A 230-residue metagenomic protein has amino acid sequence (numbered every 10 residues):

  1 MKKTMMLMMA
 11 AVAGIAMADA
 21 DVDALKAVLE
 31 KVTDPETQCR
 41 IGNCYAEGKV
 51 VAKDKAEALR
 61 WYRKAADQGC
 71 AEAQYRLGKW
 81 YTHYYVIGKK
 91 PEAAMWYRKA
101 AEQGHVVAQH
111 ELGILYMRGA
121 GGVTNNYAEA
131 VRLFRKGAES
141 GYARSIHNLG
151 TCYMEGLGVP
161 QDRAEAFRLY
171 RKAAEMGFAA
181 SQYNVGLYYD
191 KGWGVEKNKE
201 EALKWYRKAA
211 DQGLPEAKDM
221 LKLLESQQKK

Functional and structural regions predicted by a protein language model:
M1-T4: Positively charged n-region of N-terminal signal peptides that target proteins for export
A10-M17: Hydrophobic h-region of N-terminal signal peptides that target proteins for export in Gram-negative bacteria
A18-K49, K64: N-terminal segments that cap or nucleate solenoid repeat domains
D19-D23, A52-W61, Y85-W96, V123-L133 (+2 more regions): Structural signature of tandem alpha-helical TPR/SEL1-like repeats, specifically the intra-repeat loop/turn
D21-A24, V28, K208-K230: Terminal, low-structured helical/coil segments at or just beyond the last alpha-helical repeat
E30-P35, E47-K49, D67-C70, H83-Y85 (+9 more regions): Short helix-capping/linker turns of helical repeat alpha-solenoids
R40-E47, R76-H83, E111-R118, V123 (+3 more regions): Hydrophobic face of amphipathic alpha-helices that form TPR/SEL1-like repeat modules and related alpha-solenoid
